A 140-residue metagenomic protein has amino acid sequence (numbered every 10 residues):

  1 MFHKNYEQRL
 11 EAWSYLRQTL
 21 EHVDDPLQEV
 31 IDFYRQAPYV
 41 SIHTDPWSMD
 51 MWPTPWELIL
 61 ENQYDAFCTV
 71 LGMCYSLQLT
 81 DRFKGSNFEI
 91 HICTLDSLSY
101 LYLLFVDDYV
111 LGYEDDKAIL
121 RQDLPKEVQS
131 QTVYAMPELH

Functional and structural regions predicted by a protein language model:
M1-H140: A structural boundary/capping signal
